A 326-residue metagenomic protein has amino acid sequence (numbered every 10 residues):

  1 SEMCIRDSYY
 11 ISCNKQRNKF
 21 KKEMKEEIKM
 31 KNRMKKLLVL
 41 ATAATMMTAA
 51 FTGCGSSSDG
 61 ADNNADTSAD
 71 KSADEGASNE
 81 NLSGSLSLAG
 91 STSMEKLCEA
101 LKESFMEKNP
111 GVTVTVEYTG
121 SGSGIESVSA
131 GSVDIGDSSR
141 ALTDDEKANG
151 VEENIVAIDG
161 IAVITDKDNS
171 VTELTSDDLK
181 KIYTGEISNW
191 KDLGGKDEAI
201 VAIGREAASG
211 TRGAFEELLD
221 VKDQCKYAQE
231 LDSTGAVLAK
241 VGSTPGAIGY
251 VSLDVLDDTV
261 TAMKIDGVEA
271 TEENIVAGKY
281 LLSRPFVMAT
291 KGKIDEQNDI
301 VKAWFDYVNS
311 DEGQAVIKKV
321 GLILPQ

Functional and structural regions predicted by a protein language model:
S1-I5: Short, small-residue-biased leader/transition segments that mark boundaries at the very start of proteins
Y9-Y10, F20: Aromatic (phenylalanine/tyrosine) cluster motif
K31-A41: Bacterial N-terminal signal peptides that target proteins for export
A44-T45: Repetitive helical segments and hydrophobic/amphipathic motifs
A49-G53: C-terminal motif of bacterial Sec signal peptides marking the signal peptidase cleavage site
G55-G122, E126-Q326: Exported/periplasmic ABC-transporter solute-binding proteins
